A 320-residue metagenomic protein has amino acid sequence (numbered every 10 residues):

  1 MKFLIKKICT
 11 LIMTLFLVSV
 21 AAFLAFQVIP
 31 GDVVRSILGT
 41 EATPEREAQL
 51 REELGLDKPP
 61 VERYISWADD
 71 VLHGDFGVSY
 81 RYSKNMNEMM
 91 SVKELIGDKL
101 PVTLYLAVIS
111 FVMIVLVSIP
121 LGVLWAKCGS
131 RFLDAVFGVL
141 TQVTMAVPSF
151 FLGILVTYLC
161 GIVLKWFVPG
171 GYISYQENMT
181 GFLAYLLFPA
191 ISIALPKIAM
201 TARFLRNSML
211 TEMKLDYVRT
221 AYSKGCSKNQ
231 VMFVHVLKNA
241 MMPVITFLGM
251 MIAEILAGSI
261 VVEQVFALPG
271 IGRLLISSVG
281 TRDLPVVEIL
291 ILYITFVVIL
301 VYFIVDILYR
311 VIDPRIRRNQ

Functional and structural regions predicted by a protein language model:
M1-K6, T10, P120-V156, M242-V244: Cytoplasmic-entry segments and transmembrane alpha-helices of multi-pass inner-membrane transporters
K2, L100-L133, N178-Q320: Alpha-helical transmembrane segments of integral membrane proteins, especially multi-pass inner/plasma-membrane
L15-I65, N85, L164-Y185: Hydrophobic alpha-helical transmembrane segments of membrane transport/permease proteins and related membrane-embedded
F16-V20, P60, V108-V112, L155-Y158 (+2 more regions): Hydrophobic alpha-helical transmembrane segments of multi-pass integral membrane proteins
V18, A22-F26, G153, T157 (+6 more regions): Juxtamembrane/transmembrane-helix interface segments of polytopic membrane transporters
I29, T144-V147, L256: Transmembrane helix irregularities
D57-I119: An internal, D/E-rich "acidic patch" concept
M90, G138-R203: Membrane-water interface segments at transmembrane-helix boundaries in multipass membrane proteins
